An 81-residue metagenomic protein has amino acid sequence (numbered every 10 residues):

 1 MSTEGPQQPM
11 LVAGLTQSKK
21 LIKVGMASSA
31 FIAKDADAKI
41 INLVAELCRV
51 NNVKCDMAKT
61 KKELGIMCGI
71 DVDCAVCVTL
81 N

Functional and structural regions predicted by a protein language model:
M1-M26, D37: Ribosome large-subunit tunnel/peptidyl-transferase-proximal elements
Q17, S28, C68, V72: Short, flexible micro-motifs
F31-I32: Alpha-helical transmembrane segments of helical membrane proteins, especially in multi-pass transport, channel
D35-A36, K59: Short beta->alpha linker loops
I40-I41: Short, glycine/polar-rich helix-capping loops at beta-to-alpha or helix-loop-helix junctions that flank or form
V44: Aromatic/hydrophobic pocket-lining residues that form π-stacking "cages" and hydrophobic walls in ligand
L47: Hydrophobic/aromatic ligand-binding patch that stacks against planar heteroaromatic rings of cofactors or nucleotides
V50-N81: Short basic, glycine-rich beta-strand/loop surfaces that mediate nucleic-acid
